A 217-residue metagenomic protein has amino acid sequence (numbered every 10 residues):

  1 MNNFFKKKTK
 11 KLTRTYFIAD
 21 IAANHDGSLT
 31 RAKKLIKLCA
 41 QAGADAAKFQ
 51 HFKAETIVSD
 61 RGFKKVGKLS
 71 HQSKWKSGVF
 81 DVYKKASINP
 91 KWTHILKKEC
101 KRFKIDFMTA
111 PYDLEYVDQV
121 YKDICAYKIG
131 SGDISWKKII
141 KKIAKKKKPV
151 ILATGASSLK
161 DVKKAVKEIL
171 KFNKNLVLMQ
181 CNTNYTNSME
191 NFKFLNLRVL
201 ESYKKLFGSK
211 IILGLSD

Functional and structural regions predicted by a protein language model:
M1-D217: Catalytic cores and adjacent flexible loops of soluble metabolic enzymes that perform enolate/carbanion chemistry on
